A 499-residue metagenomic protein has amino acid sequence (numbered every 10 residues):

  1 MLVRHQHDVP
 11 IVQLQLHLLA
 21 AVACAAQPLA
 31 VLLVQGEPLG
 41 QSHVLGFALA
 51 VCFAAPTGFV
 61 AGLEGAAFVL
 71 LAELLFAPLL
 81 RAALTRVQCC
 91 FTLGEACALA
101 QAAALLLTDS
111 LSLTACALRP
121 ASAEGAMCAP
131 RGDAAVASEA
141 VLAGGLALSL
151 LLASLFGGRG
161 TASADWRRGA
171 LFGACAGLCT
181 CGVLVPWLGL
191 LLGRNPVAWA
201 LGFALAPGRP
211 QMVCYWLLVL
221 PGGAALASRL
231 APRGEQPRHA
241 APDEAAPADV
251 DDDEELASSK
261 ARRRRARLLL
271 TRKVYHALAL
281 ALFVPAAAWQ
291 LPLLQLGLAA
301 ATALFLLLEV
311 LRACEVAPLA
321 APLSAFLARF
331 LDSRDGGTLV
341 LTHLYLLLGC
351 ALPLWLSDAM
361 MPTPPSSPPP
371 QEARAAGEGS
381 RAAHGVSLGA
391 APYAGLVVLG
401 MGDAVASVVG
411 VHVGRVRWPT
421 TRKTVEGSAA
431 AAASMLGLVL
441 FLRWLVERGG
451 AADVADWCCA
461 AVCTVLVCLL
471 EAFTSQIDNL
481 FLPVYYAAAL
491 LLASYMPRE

Functional and structural regions predicted by a protein language model:
M1-T420, T424-E499: Hydrophobic alpha-helical transmembrane segments
